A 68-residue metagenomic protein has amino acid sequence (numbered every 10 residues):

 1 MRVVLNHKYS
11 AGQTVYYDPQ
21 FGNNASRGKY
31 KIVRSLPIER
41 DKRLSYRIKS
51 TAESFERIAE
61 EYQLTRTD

Functional and structural regions predicted by a protein language model:
R2-V4, Y16-R66: Basic/aromatic-rich interaction segments and small domains that mediate binding to polyanionic partners
